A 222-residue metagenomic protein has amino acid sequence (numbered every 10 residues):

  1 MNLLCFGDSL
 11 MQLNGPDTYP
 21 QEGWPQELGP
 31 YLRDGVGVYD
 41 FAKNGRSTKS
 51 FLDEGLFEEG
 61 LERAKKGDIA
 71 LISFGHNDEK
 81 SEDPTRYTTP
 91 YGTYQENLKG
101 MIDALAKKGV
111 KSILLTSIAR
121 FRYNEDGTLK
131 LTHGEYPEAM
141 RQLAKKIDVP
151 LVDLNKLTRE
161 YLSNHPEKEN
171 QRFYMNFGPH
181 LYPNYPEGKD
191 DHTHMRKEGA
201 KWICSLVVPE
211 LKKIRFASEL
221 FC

Functional and structural regions predicted by a protein language model:
M1-K43, E58-K66, A70: Serine-esterase "nucleophile elbow" of acetyl-processing enzymes
N2-F6, F41-R46, K130-M140: Short, charged N-terminal helix-start/capping segments
S9, S47, N77: Gly/Ser/Thr-rich beta-alpha loop segments that engage phosphate groups in nucleotides
M11, R33, L52, H194-R196: Generic, ordered loop/turn and secondary-structure boundary motif
L13, T48-K49, K80: Glycine/Thr-rich phosphate-binding loops of Rossmann-like dinucleotide-binding domains
S47-G55: Structural motif
G55-K201, S205-C222: Alpha-helical cap/lid subdomain in secreted, periplasmic, or secretory-pathway luminal O-acyl-processing enzymes
